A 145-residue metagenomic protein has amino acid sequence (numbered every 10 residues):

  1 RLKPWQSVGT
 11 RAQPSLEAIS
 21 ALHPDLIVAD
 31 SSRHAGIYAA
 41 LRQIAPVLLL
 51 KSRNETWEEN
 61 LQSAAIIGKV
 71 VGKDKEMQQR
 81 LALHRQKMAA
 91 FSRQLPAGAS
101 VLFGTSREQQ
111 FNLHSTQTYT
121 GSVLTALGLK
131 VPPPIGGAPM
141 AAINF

Functional and structural regions predicted by a protein language model:
R1, Q110-S115: Short, solvent-exposed loop/turn elements at domain surfaces
R1-A18: A short, structured surface patch at a secondary-structure boundary
A12-Q13, A35, A141-F145: Structural motif corresponding to alpha-helix initiation and N-cap regions
A18, H23-V28, P46, F145: Proline-aspartate-enriched helix->loop->beta-strand connector
S31: Short secondary-structure boundary segments
G36-E108: Extracytoplasmic substrate-binding proteins
L113-I143: Alpha-helical, coiled-coil/dimerization segments enriched in small aliphatic residues
